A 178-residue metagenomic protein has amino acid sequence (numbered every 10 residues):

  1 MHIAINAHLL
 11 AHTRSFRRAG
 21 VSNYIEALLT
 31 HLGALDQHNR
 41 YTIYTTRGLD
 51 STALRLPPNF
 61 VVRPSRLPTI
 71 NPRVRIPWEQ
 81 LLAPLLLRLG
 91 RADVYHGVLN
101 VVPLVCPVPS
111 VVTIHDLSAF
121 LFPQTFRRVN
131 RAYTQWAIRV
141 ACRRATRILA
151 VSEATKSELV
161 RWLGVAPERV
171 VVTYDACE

Functional and structural regions predicted by a protein language model:
M1-E178: Carbohydrate transferase catalytic cores enriched for Leloir-type hexosyltransferases
